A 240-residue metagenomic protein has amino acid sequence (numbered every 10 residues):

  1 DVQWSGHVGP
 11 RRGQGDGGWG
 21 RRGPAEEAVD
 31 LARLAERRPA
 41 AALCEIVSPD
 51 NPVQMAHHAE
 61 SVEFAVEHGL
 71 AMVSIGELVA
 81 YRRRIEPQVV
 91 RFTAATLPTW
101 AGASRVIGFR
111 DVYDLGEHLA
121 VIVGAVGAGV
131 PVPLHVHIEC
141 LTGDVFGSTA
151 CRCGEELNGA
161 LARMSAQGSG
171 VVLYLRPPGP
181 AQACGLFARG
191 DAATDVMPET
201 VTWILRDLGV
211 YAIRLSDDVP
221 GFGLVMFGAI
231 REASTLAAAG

Functional and structural regions predicted by a protein language model:
D1-G240: Catalytic domains of riboflavin
